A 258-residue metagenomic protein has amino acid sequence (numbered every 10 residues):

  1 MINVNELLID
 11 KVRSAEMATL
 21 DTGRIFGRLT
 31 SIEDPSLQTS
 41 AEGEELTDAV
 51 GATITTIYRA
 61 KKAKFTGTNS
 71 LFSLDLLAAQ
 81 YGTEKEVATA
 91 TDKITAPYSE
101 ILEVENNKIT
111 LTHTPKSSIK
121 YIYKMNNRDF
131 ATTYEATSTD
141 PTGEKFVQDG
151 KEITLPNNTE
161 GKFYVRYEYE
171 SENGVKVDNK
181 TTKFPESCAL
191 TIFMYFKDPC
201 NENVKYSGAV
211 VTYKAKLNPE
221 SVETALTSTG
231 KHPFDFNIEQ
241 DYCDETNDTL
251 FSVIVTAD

Functional and structural regions predicted by a protein language model:
M1-Q80, S207-P233: Solvent-exposed edge beta-strands and adjacent loop segments that serve as assembly or binding interfaces
R59-K64, T154-Y164: Extracellular interaction modules
K64-T68, Y164-R166, T191-F193, P233-N237: Beta-strand secondary-structure signal
N69, T112-P115, N157: Non-cytosolic beta-sheet module surface loops
N69-S73, Y169-S171, M194-C200, K214-S221 (+1 more regions): Beta-strand elements of well-folded, non-transmembrane domains
D75-P141, E168-A189, Y195-Y206: Extended beta-strand solenoid/passenger and fiber regions
I109-L111, Y121-I122, F146, E152-L155 (+3 more regions): Hydrophobic beta-strand residues in large extracellular and virion-surface proteins
R128, T142, V147-Q148, T154-N157 (+1 more regions): Mixed-charge, glycine-accented linear interaction segment located at domain edges/termini
